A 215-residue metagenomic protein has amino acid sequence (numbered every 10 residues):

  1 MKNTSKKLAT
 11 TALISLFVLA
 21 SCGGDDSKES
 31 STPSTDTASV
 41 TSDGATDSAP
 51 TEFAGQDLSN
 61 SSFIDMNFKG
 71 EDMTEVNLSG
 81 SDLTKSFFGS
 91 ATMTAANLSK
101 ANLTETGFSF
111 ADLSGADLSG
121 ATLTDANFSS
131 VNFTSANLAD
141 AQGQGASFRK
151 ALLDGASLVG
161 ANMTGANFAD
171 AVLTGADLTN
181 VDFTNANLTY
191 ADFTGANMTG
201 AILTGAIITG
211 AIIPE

Functional and structural regions predicted by a protein language model:
K2-A9: Bacterial N-terminal signal peptides that target proteins for export
A9-T10, S31, L152: Sequence-pattern detector for short linear motifs and compositional/periodic biases rather than a specific fold
T11-S15: Sec-dependent N-terminal signal peptides
V18-S21: C-terminal motif of bacterial Sec signal peptides marking the signal peptidase cleavage site
G23-S42: Short, low-complexity, disordered segments immediately C-terminal to signal peptides in bacterial exported proteins
T37-E215: Tandem repeat scaffolds
